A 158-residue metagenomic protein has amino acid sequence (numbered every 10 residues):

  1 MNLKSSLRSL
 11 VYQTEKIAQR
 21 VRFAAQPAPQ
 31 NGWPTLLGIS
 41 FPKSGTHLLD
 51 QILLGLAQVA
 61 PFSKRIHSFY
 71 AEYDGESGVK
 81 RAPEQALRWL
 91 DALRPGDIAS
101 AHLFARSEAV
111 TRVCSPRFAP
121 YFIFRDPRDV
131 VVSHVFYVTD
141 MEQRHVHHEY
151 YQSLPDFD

Functional and structural regions predicted by a protein language model:
N2-F157: PAPS-dependent sulfotransferase catalytic domain
